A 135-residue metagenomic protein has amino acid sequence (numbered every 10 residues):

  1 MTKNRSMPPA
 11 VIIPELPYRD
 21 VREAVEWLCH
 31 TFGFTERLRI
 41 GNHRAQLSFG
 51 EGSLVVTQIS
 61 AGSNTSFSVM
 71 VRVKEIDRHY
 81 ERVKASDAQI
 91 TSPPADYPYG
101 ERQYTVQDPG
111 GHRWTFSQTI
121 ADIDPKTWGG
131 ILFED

Functional and structural regions predicted by a protein language model:
M1-V25, F67-V69, S117-D135: N-terminal beta-strand motif that seeds the catalytic metal site of vicinal oxygen chelate
P8-V11, E15-L54, S60: Core segments of cupin and vicinal oxygen chelate
V11-R19, A45-S48, A61-S86, R102-Q107: Vicinal oxygen chelate
W27-H30, R82, G110: Structural preference for long, well-ordered alpha-helical segments within the folded cores of structured domains
F32-T35, S86-T91: A common structural junction motif
L38-R39, R44, G62, P98-Y99 (+1 more regions): A short acidic/small-residue loop/turn micro-motif
E51, P109-G110: Residue-level recognition of short loop/turn positions
